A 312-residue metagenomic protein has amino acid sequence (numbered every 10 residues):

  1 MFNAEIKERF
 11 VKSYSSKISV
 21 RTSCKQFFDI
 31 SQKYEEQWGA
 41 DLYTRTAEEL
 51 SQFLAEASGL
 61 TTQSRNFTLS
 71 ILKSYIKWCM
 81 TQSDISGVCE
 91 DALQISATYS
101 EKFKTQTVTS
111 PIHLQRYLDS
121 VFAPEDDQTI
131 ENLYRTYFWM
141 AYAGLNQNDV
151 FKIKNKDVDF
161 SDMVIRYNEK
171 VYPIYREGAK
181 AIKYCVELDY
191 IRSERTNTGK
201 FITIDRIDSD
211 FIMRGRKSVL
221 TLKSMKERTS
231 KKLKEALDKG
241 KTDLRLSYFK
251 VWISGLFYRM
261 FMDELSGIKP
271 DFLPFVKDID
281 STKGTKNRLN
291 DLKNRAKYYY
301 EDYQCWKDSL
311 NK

Functional and structural regions predicted by a protein language model:
A4-F103: N-terminal core-binding DNA-recognition domain of tyrosine recombinases/integrases
Y34, S230-K312: Short, basic (Lys/Arg/His-rich) helix/loop patches that form interaction surfaces in the mid-to-C-terminal regions
S58-G59, S120-Q128, K154-M163: Solenoid-like repeat scaffolds
S100-Y117, K170-A181: DNA breakage-rejoining catalytic core of tyrosine-based enzymes
R116-Q147: Basic, Lys/Arg- and aromatic-enriched nucleic-acid-binding interface segment
Y137, N148-I153, L256: Alpha-helix N-cap/helix-start motif at helix boundaries, enriched for small hydrophobics
K152-Y184: Conserved tyrosine-mediated DNA breakage-rejoining catalytic core shared by Y-recombinases
I182-D243: Active-site/catalytic core of tyrosine-dependent DNA strand-transfer enzymes
